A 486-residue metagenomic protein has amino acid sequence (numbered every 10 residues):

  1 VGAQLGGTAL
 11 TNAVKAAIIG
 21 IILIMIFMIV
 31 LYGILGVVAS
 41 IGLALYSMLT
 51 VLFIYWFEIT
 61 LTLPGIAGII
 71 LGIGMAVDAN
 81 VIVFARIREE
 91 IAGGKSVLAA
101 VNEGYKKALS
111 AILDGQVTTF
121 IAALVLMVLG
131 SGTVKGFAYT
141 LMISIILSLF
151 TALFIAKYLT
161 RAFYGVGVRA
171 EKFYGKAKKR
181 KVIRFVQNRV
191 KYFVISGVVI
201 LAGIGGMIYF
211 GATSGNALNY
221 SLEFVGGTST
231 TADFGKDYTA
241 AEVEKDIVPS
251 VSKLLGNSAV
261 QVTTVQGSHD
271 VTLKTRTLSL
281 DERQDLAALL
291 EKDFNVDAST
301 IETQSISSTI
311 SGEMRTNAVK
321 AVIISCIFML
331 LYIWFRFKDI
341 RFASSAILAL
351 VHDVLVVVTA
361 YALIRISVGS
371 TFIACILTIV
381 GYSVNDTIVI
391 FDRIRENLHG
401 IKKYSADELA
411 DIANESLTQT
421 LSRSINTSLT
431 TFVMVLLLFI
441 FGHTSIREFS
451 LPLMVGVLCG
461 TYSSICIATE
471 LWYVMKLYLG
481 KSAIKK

Functional and structural regions predicted by a protein language model:
V1-K486: A structural signal for conserved, well-ordered secondary-structure elements that form binding/interaction cores
